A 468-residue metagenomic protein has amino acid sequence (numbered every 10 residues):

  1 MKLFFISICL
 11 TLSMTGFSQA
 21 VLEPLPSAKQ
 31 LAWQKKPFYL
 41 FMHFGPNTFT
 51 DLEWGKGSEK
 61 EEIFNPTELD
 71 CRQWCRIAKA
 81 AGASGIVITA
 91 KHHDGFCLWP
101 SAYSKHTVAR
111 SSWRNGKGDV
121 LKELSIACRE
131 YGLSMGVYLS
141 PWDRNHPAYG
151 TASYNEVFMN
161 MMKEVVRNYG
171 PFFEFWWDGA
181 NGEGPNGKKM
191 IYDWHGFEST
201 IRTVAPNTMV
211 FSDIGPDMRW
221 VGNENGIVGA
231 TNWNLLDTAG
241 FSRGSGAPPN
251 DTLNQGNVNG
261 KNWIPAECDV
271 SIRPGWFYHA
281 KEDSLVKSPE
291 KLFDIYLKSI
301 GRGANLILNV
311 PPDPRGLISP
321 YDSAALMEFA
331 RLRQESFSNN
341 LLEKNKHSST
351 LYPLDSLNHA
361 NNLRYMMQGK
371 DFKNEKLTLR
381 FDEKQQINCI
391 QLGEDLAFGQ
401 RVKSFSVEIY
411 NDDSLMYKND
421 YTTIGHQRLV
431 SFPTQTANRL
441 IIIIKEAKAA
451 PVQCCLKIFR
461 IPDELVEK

Functional and structural regions predicted by a protein language model:
M1-A20: Bacterial Sec-dependent N-terminal signal peptides
I6-S7, V407, T434, I461: Generic detector of N-terminal low-structure segments
L12, Y131, K457-I458: General secretory precursor processing signal
Q19-K373, T378-R401, F405, I409-F432 (+2 more regions): Mature catalytic domains of secreted/periplasmic carbohydrate-active enzymes
A437-R439: Extracellular Ig-like/FN3 beta-sandwich strand-entry sites
K448-E464: Edge beta-strands of jelly-roll/beta-sandwich modules across compartments, strongly enriched in secreted/luminal
E467-K468: Short, solvent-exposed mixed-charge patches
